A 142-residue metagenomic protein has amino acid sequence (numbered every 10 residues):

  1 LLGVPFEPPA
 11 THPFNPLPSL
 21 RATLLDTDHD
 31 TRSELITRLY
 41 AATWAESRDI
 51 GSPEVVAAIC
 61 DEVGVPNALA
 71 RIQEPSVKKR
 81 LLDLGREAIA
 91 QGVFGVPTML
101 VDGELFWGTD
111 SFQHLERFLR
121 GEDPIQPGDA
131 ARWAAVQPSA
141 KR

Functional and structural regions predicted by a protein language model:
L1-T43, Q126-R142: Structural alpha/beta surface segment adjacent to cysteine/selenocysteine redox centers across thiol/disulfide enzymes
R38-R142: C-terminal cap of thioredoxin/glutaredoxin-like
